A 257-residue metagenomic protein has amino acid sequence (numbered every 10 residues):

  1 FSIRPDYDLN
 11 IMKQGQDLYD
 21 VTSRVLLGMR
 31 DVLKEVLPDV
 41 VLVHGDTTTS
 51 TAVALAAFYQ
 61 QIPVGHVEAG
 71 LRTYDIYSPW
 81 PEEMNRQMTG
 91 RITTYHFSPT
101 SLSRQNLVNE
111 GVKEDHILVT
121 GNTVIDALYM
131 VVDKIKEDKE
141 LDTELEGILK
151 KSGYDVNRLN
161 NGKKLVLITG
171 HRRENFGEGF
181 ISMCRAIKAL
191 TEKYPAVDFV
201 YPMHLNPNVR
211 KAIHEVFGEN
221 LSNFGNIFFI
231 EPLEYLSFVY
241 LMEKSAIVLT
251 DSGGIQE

Functional and structural regions predicted by a protein language model:
D6-E114: Active-site and donor-binding regions of nucleotide-sugar-utilizing enzymes
V32-D39, L159-N161, Y194, K244: Glycine-rich phosphate-binding loop signature in dinucleotide/nucleotide-binding domains
K34, T89, L159, N223 (+1 more regions): Structural alpha-helical scaffold elements that stabilize or flank donor/cofactor-binding regions in carbohydrate
V43-H44, H66, H96, F238-E257: A donor-sugar binding/catalytic signature common to diverse glycosyltransferases and related nucleotide-sugar
I92-E178: A nucleotide-sugar donor-handling region in carbohydrate enzymes
R172, C184-M203: A conserved nucleotide-sugar
L205-F224: Short, structured helix-loop element that forms part of the nucleotide-activated donor/catalytic region
G225-E234: Active-site donor-binding acidic/aromatic loop of nucleotide-activated sugar and phosphosugar transferases involved
